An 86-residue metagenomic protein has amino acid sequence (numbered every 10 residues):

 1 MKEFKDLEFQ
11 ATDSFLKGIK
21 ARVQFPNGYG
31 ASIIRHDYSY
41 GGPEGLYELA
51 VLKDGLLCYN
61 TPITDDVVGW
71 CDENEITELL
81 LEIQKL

Functional and structural regions predicted by a protein language model:
M1-L86: Catalytic phosphate/metal-binding cores of nucleic-acid and nucleotide-processing enzymes, i.e., regions that mediate
